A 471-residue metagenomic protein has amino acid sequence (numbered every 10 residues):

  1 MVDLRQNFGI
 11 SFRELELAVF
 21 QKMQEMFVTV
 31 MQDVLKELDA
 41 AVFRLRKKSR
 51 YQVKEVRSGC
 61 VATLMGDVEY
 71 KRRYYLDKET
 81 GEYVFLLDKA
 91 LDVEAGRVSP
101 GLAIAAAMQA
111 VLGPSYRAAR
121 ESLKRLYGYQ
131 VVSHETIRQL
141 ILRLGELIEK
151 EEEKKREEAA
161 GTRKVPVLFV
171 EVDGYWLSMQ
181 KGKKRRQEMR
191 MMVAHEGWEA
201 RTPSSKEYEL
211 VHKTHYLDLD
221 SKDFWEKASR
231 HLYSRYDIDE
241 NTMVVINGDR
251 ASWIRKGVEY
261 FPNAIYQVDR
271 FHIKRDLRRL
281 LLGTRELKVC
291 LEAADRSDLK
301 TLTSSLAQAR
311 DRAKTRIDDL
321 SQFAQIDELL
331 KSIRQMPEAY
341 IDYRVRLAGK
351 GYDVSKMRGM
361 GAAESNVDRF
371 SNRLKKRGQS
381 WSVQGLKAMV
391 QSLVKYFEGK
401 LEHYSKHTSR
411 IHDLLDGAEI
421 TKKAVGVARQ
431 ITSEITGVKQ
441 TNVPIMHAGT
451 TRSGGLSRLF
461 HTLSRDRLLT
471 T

Functional and structural regions predicted by a protein language model:
M1-Q32, Y74-T471: Catalytic center-proximal scaffold of phosphoryl-transfer enzymes
M26-R44: N-terminal "assembly arms/tails" that initiate or stabilize quaternary assembly in self-assembling proteins
V42-R73: N-terminal juxtadomain amphipathic helix that follows a signal peptide/anchor or precedes a small N-terminal auxiliary
